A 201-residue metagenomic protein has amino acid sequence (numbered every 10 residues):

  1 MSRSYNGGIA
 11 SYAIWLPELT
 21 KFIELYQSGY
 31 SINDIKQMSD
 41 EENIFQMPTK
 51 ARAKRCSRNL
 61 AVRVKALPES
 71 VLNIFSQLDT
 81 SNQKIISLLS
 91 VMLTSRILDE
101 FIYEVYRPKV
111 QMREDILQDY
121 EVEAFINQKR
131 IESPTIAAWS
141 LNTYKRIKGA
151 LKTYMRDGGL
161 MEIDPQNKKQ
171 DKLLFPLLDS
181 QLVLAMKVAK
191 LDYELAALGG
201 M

Functional and structural regions predicted by a protein language model:
M1-I85: Eukaryotic partner-binding/assembly regions in large regulatory complexes
G8-Y12, L16, K21-L25, G29 (+4 more regions): Leucine-rich, amphipathic alpha-helical/linker segments
S28-Y30, E114-L117: Short capping segments at the starts of secondary-structure elements
M47-T49, N127-I147: Short, positively charged loop/turn segments that connect secondary-structure elements
R63-A66, E104, P108, M112 (+3 more regions): Amphipathic alpha-helical interaction surfaces
I86-L89, L93-D115: Positively charged, polyanion-binding regions of nucleic-acid-associated proteins
A137-M201: Accessory, usually C-terminal, subdomains that scaffold auxiliary metal cofactors
